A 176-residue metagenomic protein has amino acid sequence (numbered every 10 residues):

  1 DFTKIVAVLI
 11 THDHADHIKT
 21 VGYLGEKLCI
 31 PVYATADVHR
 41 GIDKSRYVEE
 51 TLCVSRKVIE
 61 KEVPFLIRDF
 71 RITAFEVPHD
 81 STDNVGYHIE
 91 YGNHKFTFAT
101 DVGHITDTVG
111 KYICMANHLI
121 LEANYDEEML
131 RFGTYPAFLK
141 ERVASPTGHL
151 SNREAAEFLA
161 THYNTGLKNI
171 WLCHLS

Functional and structural regions predicted by a protein language model:
D1, K19, E60-H118: Core dinuclear metal-dependent hydrolase active-site scaffold
D1, S45-L52: Short, conserved SAM-binding/catalytic segment of Class I S-adenosyl-L-methionine-dependent methyltransferases
D1-T35: Active-site metal-binding motif and surrounding structural segment of the metallo-beta-lactamase
F2-K4, G25-C29, G92-H94, T165-W171: Short, surface-exposed connector motifs at secondary-structure boundaries
I5, C53, A116-N117: Short, well-ordered alpha-helix to beta-strand connector turns
T11-D13, D37-V38, V77-D80, T100-H104 (+2 more regions): Active-site metal-binding loops of divalent metal-dependent hydrolases
V38-K44: Short, charged/polar "capping" segments at the starts of alpha-helices and the immediately preceding loops
D107-S176: Cap/insert and terminal regions of metallo-dependent hydrolase folds
